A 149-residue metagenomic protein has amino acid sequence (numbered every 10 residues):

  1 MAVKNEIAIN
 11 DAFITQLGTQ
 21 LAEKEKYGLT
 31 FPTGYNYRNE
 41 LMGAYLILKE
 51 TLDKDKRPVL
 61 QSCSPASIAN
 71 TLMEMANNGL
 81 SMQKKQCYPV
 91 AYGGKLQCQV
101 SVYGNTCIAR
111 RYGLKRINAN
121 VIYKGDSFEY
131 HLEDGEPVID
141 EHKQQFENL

Functional and structural regions predicted by a protein language model:
M1-V3: Short, intrinsically disordered N-terminal pre-domain segments
N5, I9-F13, T19-L149: Binding-interface segments
